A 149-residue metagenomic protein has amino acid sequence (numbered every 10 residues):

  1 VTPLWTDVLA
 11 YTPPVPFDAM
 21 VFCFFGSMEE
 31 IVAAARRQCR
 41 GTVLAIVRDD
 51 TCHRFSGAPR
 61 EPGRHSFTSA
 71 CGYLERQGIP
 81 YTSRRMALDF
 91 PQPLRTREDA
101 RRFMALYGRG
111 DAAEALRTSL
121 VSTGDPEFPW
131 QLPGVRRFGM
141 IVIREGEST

Functional and structural regions predicted by a protein language model:
V1-A10: Conserved SAM-binding strand-loop segment of SAM-dependent methyltransferases
A10-P16: Short conserved loop adjoining the S-adenosyl-L-methionine
P16-F25: Short SAM/SAH-binding signature in class I
F25, I46-D50, P62: Short strand-turn motif at the edge of the Rossmann-like AdoMet-binding core
F25-R40: A short, conserved alpha-helix within the catalytic core of class I
C39-G57: Conserved beta-strand signature within the Rossmann-like core of class I S-adenosyl-L-methionine
G57-F67: Acceptor-substrate binding/catalytic loop of class I
R84-T149: Conserved Class I S-adenosyl-L-methionine
